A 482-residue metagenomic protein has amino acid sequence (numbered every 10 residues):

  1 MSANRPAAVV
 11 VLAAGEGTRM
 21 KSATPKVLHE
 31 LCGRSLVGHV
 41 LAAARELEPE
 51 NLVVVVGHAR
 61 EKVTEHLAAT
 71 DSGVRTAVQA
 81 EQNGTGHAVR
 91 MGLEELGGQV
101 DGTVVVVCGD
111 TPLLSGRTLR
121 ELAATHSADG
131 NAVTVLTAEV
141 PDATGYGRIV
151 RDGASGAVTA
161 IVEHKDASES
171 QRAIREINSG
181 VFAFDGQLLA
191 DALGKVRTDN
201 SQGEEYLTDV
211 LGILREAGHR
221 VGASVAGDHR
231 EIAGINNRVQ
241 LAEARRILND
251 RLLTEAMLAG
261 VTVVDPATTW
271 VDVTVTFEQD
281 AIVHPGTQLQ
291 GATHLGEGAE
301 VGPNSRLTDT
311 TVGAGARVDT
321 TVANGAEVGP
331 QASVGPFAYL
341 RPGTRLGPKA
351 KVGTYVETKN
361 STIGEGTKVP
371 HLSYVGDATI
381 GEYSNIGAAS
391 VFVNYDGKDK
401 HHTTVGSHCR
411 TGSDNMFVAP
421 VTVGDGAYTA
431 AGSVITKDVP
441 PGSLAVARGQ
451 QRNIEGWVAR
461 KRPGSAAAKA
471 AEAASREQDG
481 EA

Functional and structural regions predicted by a protein language model:
M1-A8, R34-A124, A128, A466 (+1 more regions): Conserved N-terminal catalytic core of the sugar/cofactor nucleotidyltransferase
M1-S22: N-terminal nucleotide-binding beta1-loop-alpha1 segment
S2-R5, R175-E278: Conserved alpha/beta core of the MobA/IspD/sugar-nucleotide pyrophosphorylase nucleotidyltransferase superfamily
T24-E30, V196-D199: Short glycine-enriched, charge-decorated loop/helix-capping segments at active-site entrances that position
V27, G73-R75, A157-A160, R220-G222 (+1 more regions): Conserved beta-strand segments of alpha/beta enzyme cores
E61, L114-S201, T208, H219 (+1 more regions): Conserved core of the sugar-phosphate nucleotidyltransferase
V273-T308, A314-G315, T321: Phosphate-binding active sites in nucleotide-utilizing proteins
T311-G313, R317-A482: Glycine-rich hexapeptide-repeat left-handed beta-helix
